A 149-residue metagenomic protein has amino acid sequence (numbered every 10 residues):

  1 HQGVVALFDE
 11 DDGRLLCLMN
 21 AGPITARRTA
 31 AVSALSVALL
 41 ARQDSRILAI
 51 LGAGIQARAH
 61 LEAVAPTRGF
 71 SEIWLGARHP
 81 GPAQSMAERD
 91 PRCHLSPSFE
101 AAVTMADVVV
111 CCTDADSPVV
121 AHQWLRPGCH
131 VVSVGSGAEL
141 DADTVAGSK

Functional and structural regions predicted by a protein language model:
H1-S45: Phosphate/diphosphate ligand-binding glycine-rich loop within oxidoreductases
L40-I47, G69, R126-P127: Short helix-loop-beta connector
G52-G54: Glycine-rich Rossmann-fold phosphate-binding loop(s) that bind the pyrophosphate of adenine dinucleotide cofactors
A57-R58: N-terminal Rossmann-fold NAD(P) dinucleotide-binding loop
P66-D90: NAD(P)-binding Rossmann-fold cofactor-contacting core
P91-A106, H122: Short acidic low-complexity segments
T113-A115, G135-S136: Short glycine-/small-residue-rich Rossmann-like dinucleotide-binding loops
L125-C129, V134-K149: Rossmann-fold NAD(P)-binding glycine/threonine-rich loop
